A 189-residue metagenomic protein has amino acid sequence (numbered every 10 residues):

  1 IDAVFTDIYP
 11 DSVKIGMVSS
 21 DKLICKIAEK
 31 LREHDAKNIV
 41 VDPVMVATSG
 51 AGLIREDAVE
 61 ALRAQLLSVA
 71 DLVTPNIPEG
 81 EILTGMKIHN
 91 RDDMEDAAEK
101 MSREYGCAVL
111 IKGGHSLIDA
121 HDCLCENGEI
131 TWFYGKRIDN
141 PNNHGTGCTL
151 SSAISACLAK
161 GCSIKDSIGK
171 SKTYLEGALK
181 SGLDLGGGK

Functional and structural regions predicted by a protein language model:
I1-G52: Conserved N-terminal subdomain of the carbohydrate kinase-like
K22-R32, C107, E129, K165-D166: Nucleotide and nucleotide-moiety/phosphate-recognizing core
E56-I130: Conserved phosphate/ATP/ADP-binding segment of small-molecule kinases
E81-I82, N140-I164: Short, small-residue alpha-helix embedded
K87-M94, A159-G169: Short, charged, surface-exposed loops that flank catalytic or proteolytic processing sites
G128-D139: Glycine/charged-rich beta-loop-alpha catalytic/anionic-binding loops adjacent to active sites
K165-K189: Charged C-terminal helix
